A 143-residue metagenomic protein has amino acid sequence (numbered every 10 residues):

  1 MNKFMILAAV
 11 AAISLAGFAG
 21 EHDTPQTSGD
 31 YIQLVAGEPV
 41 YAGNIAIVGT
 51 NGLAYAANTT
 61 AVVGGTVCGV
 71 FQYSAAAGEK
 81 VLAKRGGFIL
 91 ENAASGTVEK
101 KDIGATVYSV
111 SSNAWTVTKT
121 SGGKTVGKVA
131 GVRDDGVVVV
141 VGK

Functional and structural regions predicted by a protein language model:
N2-L7, A12-K143: Surface-exposed, low-hydrophobicity beta-strand/loop segments enriched in small/polar/acidic residues
